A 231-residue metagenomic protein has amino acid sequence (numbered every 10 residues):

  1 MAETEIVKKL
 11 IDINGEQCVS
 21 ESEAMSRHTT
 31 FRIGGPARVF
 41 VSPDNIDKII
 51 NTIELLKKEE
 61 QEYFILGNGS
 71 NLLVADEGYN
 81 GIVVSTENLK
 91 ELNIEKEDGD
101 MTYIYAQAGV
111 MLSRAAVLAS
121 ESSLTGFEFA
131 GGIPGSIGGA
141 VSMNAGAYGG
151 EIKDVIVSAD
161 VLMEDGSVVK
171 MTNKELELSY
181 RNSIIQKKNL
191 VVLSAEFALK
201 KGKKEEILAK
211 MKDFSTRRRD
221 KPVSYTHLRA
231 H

Functional and structural regions predicted by a protein language model:
M1, I50-E62, I152-D160, K212-R229: Charged, low-complexity, helix/coiled-coil-prone segments
E3-I137: Anion-binding (especially nucleotide phosphate/pyrophosphate-binding) glycine-rich loop and adjoining beta-alpha core
V19, M25, F31, L92 (+7 more regions): Short clusters of hydrophobic/aromatic residues that line enzyme substrate/ligand-binding pockets
S20-E21, L72, L162-R229: Phosphate/pyrophosphate- and phosphate-bearing ligand-binding catalytic cores of soluble enzymes
G34-G35, V41-I46, L73-E91, S142-T172 (+1 more regions): Structural signature of FAD isoalloxazine-binding scaffolds in flavoprotein oxidoreductases
S42, S85, Y105-Q107, A130 (+4 more regions): Residues in well-ordered beta-strands of folded domains
S113-V157, M163, L228-R229: A gly/ser-rich beta-alpha-beta helix-loop segment of oxidoreductase catalytic cores
